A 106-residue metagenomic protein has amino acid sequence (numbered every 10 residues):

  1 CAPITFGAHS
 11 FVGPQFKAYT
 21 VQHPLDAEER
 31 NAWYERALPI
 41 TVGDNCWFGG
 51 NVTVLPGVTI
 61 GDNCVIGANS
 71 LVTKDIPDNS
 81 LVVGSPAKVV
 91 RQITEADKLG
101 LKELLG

Functional and structural regions predicted by a protein language model:
C1-V58, I93-T94, L99: Flexible, glycine/small-residue-enriched loop-and-beta-strand segment within the central core of proteins
A2-I4, S70, D78-S80, K88: Glycine-centered loop/turn positions within well-structured domains that cap or flank conserved ligand/cofactor-binding
F16, V54, S70-V72, A87: Short coil-to-beta-strand initiation/turn motif
W47, V65-G67, L71: A generic "structured core" feature
G61-C64, P77-N79: Conserved catalytic segment of ABC-fold P-loop ATPases
K74, R91: Short helix N-cap motif at coil->helix boundaries in the Bergerat
L99-G106: Acidic/histidine-enriched, glycine/proline-rich intrinsically disordered or flexible terminal extensions
